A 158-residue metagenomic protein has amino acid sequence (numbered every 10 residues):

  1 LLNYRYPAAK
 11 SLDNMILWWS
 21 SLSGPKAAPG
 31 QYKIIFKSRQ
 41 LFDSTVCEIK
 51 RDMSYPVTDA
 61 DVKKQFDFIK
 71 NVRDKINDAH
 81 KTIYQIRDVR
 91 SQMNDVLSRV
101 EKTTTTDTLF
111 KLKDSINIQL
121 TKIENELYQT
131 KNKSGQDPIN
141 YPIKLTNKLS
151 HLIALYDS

Functional and structural regions predicted by a protein language model:
L1, S23-Q31, L41: A glycine-anchored, Pro-Gly-centered beta-turn/N-cap motif
L1-N3, I35, V46-K50: Generic structural detector for well-ordered beta-strands
L1-S23: Glycine-centered tight-turn motifs at strand-turn-strand junctions
P7-L12, K37-T45: Short acidic/polar inter-strand loop motif in beta-rich domains
S11, I34, S54-V57: A broad, structure-centric signal for solvent-exposed, well-ordered loop/edge residues that line or flank functional
A27-F36, A79-R87: C-terminal substrate/ligand-recognition segments
T45-C47, D78-S158: Mature extracytoplasmic or organellar-lumen-exposed domains after removal of signal/transit peptides
T45-D78: Low-complexity, Pro/Ser/Thr- and charge-rich linker/hinge segments at domain boundaries
